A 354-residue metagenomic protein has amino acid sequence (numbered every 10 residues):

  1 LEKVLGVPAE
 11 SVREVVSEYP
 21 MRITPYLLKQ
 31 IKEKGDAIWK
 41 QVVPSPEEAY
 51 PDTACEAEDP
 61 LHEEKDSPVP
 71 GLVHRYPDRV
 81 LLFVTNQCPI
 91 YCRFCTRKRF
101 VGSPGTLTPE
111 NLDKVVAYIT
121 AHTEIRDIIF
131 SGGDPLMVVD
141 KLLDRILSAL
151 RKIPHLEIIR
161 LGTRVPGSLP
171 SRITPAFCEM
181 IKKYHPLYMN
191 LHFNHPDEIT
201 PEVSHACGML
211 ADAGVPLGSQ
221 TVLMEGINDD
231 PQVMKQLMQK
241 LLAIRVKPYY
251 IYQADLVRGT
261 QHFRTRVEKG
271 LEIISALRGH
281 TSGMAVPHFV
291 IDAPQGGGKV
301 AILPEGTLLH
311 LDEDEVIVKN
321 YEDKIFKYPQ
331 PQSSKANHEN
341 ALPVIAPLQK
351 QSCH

Functional and structural regions predicted by a protein language model:
L1-I23, H310-H354: Radical SAM enzyme core and accessory elements
L1-R75: Flexible, acidic/Gly-rich N-terminal and inter-domain linker regions that tether and position cofactor-handling modules
P20-I23, P68-T96: N-terminal pre-triad scaffold of radical SAM enzymes
L27, C92, Y249: Conserved, mostly hydrophobic/aromatic
C95-L107: Iron-sulfur (Fe-S) cluster-binding segments and ferredoxin-like electron-carrier domains, especially [2Fe-2S]
P104-N111, H122: Intrinsically disordered, low-complexity linker/loop segments enriched in Gly/Pro and charged/polar residues
D113-D127, L136-T281: Conserved AdoMet/S-adenosylmethionine-binding subsite of the radical SAM
K269-L308: A C-terminal junction/extension of Radical SAM enzymes
